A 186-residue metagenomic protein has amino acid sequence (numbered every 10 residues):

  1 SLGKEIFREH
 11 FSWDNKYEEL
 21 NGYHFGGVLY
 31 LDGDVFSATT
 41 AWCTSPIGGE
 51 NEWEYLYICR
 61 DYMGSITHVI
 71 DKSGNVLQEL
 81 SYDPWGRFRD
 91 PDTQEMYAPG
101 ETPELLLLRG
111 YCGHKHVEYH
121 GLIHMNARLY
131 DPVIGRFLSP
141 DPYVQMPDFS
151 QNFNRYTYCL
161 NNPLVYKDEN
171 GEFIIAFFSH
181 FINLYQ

Functional and structural regions predicted by a protein language model:
S1-R8, S12-G22, G27-I47, D61-T67 (+6 more regions): A short glycine-rich beta-turn/N-cap micro-motif
V28-Y30, E52, V117, V144: Generic hydrophobic, helix-prone segments enriched in Leu/Val/Ile
T44-I47, H116-V117, Y143-Q145: Short beta-turn/strand-loop junction motif enriched in small, turn-promoting residues
G48-N126, R155, L160, L164-Y166: A motif-centric feature for acidic-aromatic and gly/ser/thr-rich catalytic loops and repeats
V69, R87-D92, R128-L138, P142 (+1 more regions): Short, low-complexity export/processing leader segments characterized by acidic and small residues
Y82, P140, V144-Q145: Peri-catalytic substrate-binding/gating loops that frame the active-site cleft of hydrolases
D148: Conserved end of the kinase activation segment
